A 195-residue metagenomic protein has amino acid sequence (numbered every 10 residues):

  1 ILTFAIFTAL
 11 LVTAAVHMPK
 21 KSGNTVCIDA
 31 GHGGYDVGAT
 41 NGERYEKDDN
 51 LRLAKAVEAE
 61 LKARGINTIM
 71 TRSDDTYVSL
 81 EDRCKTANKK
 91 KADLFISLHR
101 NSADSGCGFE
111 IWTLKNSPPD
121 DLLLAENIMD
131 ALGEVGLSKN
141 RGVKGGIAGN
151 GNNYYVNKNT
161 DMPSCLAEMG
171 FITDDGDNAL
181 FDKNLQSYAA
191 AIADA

Functional and structural regions predicted by a protein language model:
I1, T13-H17, K21-N24, D48-A195: Active-site-proximal helix/loop segments of hydrolytic enzymes
I1-T8: Sec-dependent N-terminal signal peptides
K20-G42, I96: Catalytic-core environment of secreted peptidases
G38-R52: Glycine- and acidic-residue-enriched helix-capping/strand-helix junction motifs
